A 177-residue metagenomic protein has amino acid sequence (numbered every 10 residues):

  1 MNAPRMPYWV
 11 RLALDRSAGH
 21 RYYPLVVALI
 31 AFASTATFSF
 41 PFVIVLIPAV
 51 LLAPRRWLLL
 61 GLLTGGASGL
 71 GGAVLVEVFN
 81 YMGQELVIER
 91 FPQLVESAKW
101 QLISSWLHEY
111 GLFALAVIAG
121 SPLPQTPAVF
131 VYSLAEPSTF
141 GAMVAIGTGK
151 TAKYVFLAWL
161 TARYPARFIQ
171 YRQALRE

Functional and structural regions predicted by a protein language model:
M1-R16, R172: Short, Lys/Arg-rich, polar N-terminal cytosolic tail immediately upstream of the first transmembrane signal-anchor
N2-M6, Y22, E96: Generic alpha-helical segment signature
P7-L14, A33, W100, S104: Membrane-interacting alpha-helical segments
R16-L63, S105-R167: Hydrophobic alpha-helical membrane segments of integral membrane proteins
A53, M82-F91, V95, L160 (+1 more regions): Membrane-interfacial segments
L60-L94: Membrane helix-loop-helix hairpins that form the core translocation module of multi-pass transporters
G72-E77, Y154-W159, Y171: Membrane-embedded alpha-helical segments of multi-pass transporters/permeases
E89-Y110: Interhelical loops and loop-helix junctions of multi-pass membrane transporters/channels
